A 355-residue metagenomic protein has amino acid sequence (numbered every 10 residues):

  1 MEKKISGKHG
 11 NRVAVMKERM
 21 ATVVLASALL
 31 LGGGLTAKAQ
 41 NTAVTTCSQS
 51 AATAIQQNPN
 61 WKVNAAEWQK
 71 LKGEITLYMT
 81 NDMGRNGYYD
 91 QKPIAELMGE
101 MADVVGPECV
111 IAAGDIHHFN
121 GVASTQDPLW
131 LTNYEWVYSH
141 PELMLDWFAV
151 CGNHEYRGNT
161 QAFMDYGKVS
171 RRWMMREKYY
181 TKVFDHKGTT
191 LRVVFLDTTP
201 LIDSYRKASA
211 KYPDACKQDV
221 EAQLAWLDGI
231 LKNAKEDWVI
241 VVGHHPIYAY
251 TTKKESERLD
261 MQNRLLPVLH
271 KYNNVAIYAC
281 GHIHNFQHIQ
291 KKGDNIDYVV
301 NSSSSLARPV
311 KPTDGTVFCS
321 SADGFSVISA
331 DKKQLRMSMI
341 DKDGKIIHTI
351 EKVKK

Functional and structural regions predicted by a protein language model:
M1-M16: N-terminal secretory signal peptides that target proteins for export/translocation
T22-G32: Bacterial N-terminal signal peptides
A37-A39: Boundary at the C-terminal end of the N-terminal hydrophobic targeting segment
N41-P128: N-terminal active-site segment of His-dependent metallophosphoesterases
T46-K62, H118-W238, K254-I277, I283-D331 (+1 more regions): Extended active-site neighborhood of metal-dependent phosphoesterases/phosphodiesterases
L77-M79, V110-A112, A149, V241 (+1 more regions): Residue-level marker for buried hydrophobic side chains located in beta-strands that build the well-ordered beta-sheet
N81-D82, G114-D115, L196, G243 (+1 more regions): Active-site flanking residues adjacent to catalytic metal/cofactor-binding acidic residues
G344-I346: Residue-level signal for glycine
